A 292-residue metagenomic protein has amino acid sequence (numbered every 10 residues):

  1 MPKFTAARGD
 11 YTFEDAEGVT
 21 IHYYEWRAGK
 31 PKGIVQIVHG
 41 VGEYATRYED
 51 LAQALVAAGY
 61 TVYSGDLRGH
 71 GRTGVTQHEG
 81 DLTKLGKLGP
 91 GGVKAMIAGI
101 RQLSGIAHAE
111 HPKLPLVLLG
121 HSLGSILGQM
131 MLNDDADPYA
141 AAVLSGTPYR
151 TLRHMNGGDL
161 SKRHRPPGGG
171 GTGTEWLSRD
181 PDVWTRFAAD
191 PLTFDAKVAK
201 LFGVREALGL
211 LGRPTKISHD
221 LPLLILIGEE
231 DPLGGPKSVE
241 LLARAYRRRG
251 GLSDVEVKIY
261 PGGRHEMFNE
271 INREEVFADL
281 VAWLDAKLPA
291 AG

Functional and structural regions predicted by a protein language model:
M1-A28: N-terminal cap/lid segment of alpha/beta-hydrolase-fold proteins
H39-E43, S122-L123, E229-E230: Active-site glycine-rich loops that stabilize anionic/oxyanionic intermediates across multiple enzyme folds
A52-D81: Conserved alpha/beta-hydrolase
L85-H108: Alpha/beta-hydrolase active-site loop
L119-K200: Alpha/beta-hydrolase-fold enzymes
I225-I227: Short beta-strand/loop motif that positions the catalytic acidic residue of the alpha/beta-hydrolase fold
P232-L241: Conserved alpha/beta-hydrolase "acid-adjacent" motif
R249, S253-G292: Catalytic active-site module of serine/aspartate enzymes centered on a nucleophile-bearing elbow/loop
